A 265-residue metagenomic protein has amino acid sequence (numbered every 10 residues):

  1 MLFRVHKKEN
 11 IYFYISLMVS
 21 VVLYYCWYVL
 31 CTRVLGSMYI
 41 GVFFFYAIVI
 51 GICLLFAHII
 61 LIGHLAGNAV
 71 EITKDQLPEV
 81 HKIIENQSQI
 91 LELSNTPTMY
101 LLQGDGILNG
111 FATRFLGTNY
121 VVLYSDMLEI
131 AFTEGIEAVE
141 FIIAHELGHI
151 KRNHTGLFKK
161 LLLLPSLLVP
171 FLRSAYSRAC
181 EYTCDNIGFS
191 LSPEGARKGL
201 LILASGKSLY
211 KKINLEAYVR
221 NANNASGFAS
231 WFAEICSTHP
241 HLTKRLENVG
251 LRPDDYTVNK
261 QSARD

Functional and structural regions predicted by a protein language model:
M1-I107, R264-D265: Hydrophobic or amphipathic, alpha-helical segments that drive membrane association/targeting
K74-T96, P170-N224, L251-D254, R264: Short helix/loop segments within enzyme catalytic domains that coordinate or immediately flank catalytic cofactors
I84, L123, E140-H154, C184-D185: Active-site recognition of the HExxH zinc-binding catalytic motif
L102-Y120: Catalytic zinc-binding patch centered on the HExxH motif and its immediate surroundings that defines zinc-dependent
D126-F141: Short pre-active-site segment immediately N-terminal to the catalytic Zn-binding motif
E146-L162, P193-A196: Catalytic Zn2+-binding segment of zinc metalloproteases
N153-E181: Post-HEXXH active-site segment of zinc metalloproteases
A222-D265: Pan-zinc metallopeptidase signature
